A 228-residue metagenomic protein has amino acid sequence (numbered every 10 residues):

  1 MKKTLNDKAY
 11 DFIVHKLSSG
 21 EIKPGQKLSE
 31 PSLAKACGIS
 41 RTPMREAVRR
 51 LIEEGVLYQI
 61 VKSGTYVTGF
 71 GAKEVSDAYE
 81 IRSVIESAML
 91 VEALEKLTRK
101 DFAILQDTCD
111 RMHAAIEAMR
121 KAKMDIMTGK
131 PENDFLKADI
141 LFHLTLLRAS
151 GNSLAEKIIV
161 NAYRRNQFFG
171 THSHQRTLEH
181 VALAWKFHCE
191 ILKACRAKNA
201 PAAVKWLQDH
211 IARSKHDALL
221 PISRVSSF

Functional and structural regions predicted by a protein language model:
M1-K96, L219-F228: Short linear motifs at protein or domain termini
K73, A78, R99-T171, A184-A197 (+1 more regions): Conserved amphipathic alpha-helical segments that form helical-bundle/coiled-coil interaction surfaces
A93, S150, S173-H174, I222: Helix-loop junctions at the membrane-solvent interface of multi-pass transporters, primarily the C-terminal
R176-H180: Solvent-exposed loop and edge beta-strand segments that line ligand/cofactor-binding and catalytic clefts
